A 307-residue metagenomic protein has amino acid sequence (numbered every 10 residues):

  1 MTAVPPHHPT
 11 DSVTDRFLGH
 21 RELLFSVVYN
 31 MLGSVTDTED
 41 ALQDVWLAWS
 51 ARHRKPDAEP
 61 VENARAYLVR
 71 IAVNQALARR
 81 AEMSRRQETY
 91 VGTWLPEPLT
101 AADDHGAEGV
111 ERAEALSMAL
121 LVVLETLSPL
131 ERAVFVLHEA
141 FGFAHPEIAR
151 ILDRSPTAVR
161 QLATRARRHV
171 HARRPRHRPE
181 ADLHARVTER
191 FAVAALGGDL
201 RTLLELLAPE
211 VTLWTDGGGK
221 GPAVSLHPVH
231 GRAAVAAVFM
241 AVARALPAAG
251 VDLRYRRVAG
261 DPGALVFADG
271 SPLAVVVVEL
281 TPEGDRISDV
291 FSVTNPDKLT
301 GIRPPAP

Functional and structural regions predicted by a protein language model:
M1-D40, D44-V193, D199: Active-site-adjacent scaffolding segments
K55, G270, T294-D297: A short acidic/small-residue loop/turn micro-motif
L196-L207: Helical hydrophobic small-molecule/effector-binding pocket
L203-L204, V211, D285: Hydrophobic pocket/interface hotspot
P209-L253: A solvent-exposed, acidic/Ser-Thr-rich amphipathic alpha-helical stretch
A237-R254, G260, V266-F267, V277-E279 (+1 more regions): Flexible loop/N-cap segments at domain edges
V275-I302, P307: Short beta-strand edge/turn micro-motifs at domain boundaries
